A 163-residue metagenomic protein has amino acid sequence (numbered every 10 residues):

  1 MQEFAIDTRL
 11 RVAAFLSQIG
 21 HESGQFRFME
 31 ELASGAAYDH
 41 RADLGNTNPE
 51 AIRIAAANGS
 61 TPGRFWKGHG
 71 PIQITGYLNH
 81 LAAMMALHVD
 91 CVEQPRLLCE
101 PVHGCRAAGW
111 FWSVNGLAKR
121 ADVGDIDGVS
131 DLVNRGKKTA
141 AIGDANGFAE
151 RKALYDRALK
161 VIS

Functional and structural regions predicted by a protein language model:
M1-A5, A14, T61, C91-C99 (+1 more regions): Second-shell loop/turn segments in exported
M1-G20, G24-Q25: Export/targeting segments at the very N-terminus of extracytoplasmic proteins
D7-R11, R64-K67, G124-I126: Extracellular/periplasmic catalytic domains that process cell-envelope and extracellular macromolecules
A13-L16, I72, R106, W110 (+3 more regions): Solvent-exposed, polar/charged alpha-helical surfaces in well-ordered, non-transmembrane soluble domains, broadly
S17-F111: Peptidoglycan-targeting cell-wall enzymes and recognition modules
I19-E22, A121-G143: Acidic helix/loop microenvironments that form the catalytic cleft of cell-wall polysaccharide enzymes
H103-C105, V114-A121: Proteins synthesized as precursors that undergo proteolytic processing into mature forms
L132-S163: Low-complexity, Gly/Ser/Thr/Pro-rich intrinsically disordered linker/tail segments
